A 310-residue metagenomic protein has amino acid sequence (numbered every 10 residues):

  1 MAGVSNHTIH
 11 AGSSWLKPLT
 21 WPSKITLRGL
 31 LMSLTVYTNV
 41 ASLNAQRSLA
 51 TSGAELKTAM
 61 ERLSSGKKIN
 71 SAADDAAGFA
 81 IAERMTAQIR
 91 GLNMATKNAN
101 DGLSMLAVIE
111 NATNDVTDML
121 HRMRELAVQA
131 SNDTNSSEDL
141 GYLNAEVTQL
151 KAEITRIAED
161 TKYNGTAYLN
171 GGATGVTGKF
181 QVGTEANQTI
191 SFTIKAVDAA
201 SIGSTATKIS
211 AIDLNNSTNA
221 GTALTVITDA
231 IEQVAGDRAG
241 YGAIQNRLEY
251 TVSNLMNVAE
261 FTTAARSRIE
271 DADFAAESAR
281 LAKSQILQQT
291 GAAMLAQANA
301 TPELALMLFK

Functional and structural regions predicted by a protein language model:
H7-H10, K17, W21-K310: Primary detection of the long, small/polar-rich alpha-helical "axial" segments characteristic of bacterial flagellar
